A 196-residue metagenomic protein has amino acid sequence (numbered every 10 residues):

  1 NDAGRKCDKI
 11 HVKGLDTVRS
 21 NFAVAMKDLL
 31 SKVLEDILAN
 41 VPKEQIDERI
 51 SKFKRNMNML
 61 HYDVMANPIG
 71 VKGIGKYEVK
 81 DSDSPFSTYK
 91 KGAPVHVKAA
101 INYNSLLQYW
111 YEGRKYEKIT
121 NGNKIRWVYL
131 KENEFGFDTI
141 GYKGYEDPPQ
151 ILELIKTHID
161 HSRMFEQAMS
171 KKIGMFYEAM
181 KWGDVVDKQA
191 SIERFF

Functional and structural regions predicted by a protein language model:
N1-F196: DNA-dependent DNA polymerase catalytic subunits
